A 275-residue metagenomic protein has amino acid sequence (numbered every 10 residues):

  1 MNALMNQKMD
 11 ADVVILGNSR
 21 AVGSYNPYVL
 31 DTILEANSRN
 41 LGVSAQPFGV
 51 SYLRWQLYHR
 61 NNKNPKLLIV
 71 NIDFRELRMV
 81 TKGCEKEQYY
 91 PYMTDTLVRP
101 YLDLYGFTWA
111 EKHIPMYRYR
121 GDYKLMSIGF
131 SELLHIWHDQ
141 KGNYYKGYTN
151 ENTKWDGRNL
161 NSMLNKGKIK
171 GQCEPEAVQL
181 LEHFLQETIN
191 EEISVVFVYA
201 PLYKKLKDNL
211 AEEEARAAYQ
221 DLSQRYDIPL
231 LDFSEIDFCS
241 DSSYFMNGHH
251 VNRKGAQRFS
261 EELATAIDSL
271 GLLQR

Functional and structural regions predicted by a protein language model:
M1-D12: N-terminal secretory targeting modules
L16, R20-Y105: Membrane-embedded segments
G42, Y199, D232-S234: Residue-level recognition of beta-strand->loop/alpha-helix junctions
E85-E191: Secreted/periplasmic serine-hydrolase-like ester/acetyl group-modifying domain
L185-L210: Active-site segments of SGNH/GDSL-like serine hydrolases that catalyze O-acetyl group transfer/hydrolysis on lipids
A211-A217: Charged helix-capping and loop-helix junction motifs
R216, L222-R275: Catalytic His-Asp segment of secreted/periplasmic serine-dependent ester chemistry enzymes
